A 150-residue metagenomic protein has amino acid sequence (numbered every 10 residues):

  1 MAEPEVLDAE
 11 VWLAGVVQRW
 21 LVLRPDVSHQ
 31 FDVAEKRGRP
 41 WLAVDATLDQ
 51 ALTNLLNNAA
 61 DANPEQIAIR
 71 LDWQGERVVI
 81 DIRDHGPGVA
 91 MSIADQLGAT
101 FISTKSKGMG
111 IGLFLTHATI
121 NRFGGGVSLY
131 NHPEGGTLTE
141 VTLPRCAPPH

Functional and structural regions predicted by a protein language model:
V6-V22, A51: Short beta-to-alpha transition helix within the HATPase_c
Q50-N54, N58-D61: Conserved polar catalytic motif of the HATPase_c/GHKL fold
Q66-E76: Short beta-strand/loop element within the Bergerat-fold HATPase_c
D84: Acidic ATP/Mg2+-coordinating residue in the GHKL
V89-T100: Short conserved segment of the HATPase_c
G112, T116: Short alpha-helical Gxxx[C/S/T] motif in the catalytic ATP-binding
I120-N121: Detector for a conserved hydrophobic position within an alpha-helical segment of the HATPase_c
